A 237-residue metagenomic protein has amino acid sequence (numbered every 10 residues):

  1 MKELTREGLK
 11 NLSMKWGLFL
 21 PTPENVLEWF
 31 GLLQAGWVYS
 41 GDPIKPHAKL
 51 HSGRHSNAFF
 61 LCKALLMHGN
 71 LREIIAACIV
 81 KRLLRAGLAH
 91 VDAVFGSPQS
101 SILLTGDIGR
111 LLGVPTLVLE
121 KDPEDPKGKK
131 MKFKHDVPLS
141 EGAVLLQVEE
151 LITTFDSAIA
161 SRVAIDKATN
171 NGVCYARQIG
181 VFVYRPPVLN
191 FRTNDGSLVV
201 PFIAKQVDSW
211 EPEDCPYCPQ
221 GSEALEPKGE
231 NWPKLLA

Functional and structural regions predicted by a protein language model:
M1-A237: PRPP-associated nucleotide enzymes
